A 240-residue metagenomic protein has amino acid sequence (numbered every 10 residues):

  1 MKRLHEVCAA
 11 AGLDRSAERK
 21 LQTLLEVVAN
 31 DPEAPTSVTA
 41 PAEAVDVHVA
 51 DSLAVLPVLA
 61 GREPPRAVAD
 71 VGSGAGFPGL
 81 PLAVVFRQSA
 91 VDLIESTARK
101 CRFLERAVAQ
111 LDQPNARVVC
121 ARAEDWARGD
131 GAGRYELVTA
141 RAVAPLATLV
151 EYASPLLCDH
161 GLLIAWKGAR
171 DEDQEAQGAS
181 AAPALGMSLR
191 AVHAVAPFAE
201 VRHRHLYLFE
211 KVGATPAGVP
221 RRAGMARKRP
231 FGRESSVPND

Functional and structural regions predicted by a protein language model:
M1-P65, A69, R99-P114: Class I SAM-dependent transferase core
L53-A142, V150-A153: Conserved SAM/SAH cofactor-binding pocket of Class I
A90, N115-R117, L162, S188-A191: Conserved beta-strand segments of alpha/beta enzyme cores
K100-R102, D171, E175: Short alpha-helix immediately C-terminal to the canonical SAM-binding loop
E124, G168-E172, P197: Short "lid" loop at the C-terminus of a central beta-strand within the Rossmann-like core of SAM-dependent
T148-L162: A short glycine-rich, Lys/Arg-flanked "PGG" loop and its adjoining helix->strand segment in the class I
H160-R170: Conserved beta-strand signature within the Rossmann-like core of class I S-adenosyl-L-methionine
A176-D240: SAM/dcSAM-binding transferase cores
